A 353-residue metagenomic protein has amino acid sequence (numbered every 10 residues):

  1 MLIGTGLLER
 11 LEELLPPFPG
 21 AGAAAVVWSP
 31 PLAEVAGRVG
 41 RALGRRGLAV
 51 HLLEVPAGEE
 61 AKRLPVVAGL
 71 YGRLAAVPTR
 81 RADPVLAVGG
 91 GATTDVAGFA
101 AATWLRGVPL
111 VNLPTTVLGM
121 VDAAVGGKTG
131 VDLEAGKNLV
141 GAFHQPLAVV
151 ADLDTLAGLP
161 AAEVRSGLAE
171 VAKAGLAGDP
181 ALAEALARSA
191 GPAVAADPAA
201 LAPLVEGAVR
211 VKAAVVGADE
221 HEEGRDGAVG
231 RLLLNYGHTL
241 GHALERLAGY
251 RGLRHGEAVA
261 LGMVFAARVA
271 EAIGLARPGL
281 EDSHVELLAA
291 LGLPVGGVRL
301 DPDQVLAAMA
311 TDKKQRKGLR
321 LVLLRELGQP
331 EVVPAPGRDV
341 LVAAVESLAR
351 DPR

Functional and structural regions predicted by a protein language model:
M1-P84: ATP/NTP phosphate-donor binding region
F18-P19, P78-R80, T103-L105, D132-L133 (+6 more regions): Solvent-exposed alpha-helices and their adjacent loops that cap or buttress functional pockets in soluble metabolic
A76-T79, Q145-A148, D154-A161, A169-A181 (+10 more regions): Generic secondary-structure signature for well-ordered alpha-helical cores
A92-F99, M120-V121, H242-A243: Short glycine/serine/threonine-rich phosphate/pyrophosphate-binding segments that cradle anionic phosphate groups
F99-P192: A glycine/threonine-rich phosphate-anchoring loop and its flanking beta-alpha core in nucleotide/phosphate-binding
A169-A172, L275-R353: C-terminal charged capping/lid subdomain of soluble metabolic enzymes
A185, S189-D303: Active-site segments that bind and position negatively charged phosphate/pyrophosphate groups
